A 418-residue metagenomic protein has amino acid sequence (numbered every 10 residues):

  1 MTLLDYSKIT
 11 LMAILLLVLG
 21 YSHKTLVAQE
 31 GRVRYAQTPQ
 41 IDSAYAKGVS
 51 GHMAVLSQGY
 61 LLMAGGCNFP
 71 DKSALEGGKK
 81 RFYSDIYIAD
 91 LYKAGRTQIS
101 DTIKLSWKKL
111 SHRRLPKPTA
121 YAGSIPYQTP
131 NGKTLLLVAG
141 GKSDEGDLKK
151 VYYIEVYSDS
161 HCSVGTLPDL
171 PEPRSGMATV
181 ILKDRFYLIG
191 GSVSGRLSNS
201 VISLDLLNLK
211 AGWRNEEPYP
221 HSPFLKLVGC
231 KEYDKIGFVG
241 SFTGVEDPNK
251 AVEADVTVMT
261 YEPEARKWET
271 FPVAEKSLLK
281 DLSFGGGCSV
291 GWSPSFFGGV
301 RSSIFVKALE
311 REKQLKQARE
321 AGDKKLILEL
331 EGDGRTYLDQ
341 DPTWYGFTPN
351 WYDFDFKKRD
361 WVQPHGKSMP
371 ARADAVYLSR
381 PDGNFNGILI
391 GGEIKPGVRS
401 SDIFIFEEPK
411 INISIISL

Functional and structural regions predicted by a protein language model:
M1-E30: Bacterial Sec-dependent N-terminal signal peptides
Q29-L418: Kelch-like beta-propeller repeat domains
